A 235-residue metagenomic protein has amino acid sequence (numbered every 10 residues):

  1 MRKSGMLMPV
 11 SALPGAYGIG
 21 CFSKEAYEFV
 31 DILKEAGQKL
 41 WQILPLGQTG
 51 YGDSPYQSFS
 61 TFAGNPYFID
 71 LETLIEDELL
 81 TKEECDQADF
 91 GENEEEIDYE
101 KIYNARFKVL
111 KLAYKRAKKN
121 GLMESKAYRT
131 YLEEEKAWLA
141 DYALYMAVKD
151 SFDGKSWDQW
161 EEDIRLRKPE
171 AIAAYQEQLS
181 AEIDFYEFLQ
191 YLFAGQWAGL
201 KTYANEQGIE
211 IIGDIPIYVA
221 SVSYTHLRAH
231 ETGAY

Functional and structural regions predicted by a protein language model:
S4-M8, W41, I211-G213: Hydrophobic faces of well-ordered beta-strands that scaffold small-molecule active sites in alpha/beta enzyme cores
S11-C21, Q178-Y191: The substrate-binding groove and active-site-proximal loops of carbohydrate-active enzymes, especially glycoside
E25-L46: Catalytic domains of carbohydrate-active enzymes, especially glycoside hydrolases
L33, I43, Y145, A204 (+1 more regions): Conserved, mostly hydrophobic/aromatic
T49-D77: Aromatic-lined substrate-binding rim segments of carbohydrate-active enzymes
E78-Y186: Extended, charge-enriched "interface" segments that sit outside catalytic cores
Y186, Y191-Y218: Conserved, well-ordered alpha-helix/loop/beta-strand core segments that scaffold catalytic motifs
T225-T232: Conserved small/polar residues in nucleotide/adenosyl-binding loops
